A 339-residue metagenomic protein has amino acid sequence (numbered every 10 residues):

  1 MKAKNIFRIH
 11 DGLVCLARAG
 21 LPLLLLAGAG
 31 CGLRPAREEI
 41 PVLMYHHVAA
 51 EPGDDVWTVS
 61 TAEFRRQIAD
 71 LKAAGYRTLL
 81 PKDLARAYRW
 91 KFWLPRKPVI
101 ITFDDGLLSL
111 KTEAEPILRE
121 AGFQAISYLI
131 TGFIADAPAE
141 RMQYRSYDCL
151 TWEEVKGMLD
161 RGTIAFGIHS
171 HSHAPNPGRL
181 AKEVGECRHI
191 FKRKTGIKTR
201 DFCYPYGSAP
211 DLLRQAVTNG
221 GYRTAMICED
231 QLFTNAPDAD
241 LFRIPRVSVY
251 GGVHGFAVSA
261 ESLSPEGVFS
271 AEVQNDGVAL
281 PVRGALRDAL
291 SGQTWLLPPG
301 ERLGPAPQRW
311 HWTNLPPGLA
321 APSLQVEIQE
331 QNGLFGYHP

Functional and structural regions predicted by a protein language model:
M1-V14: N-terminal secretory signal peptides that target proteins for export/translocation
L16, S127-L129, I227-Q231: A generic structural motif
A17-G28: Bacterial N-terminal signal peptides
A27-E38: Bacterial Sec-dependent signal peptides at the C-terminal "C-region" and cleavage site
L33-R34, K91-F92, K156-M158, T234: Short secondary-structure boundary/capping segments
E38-D55, A74, P95-V99, L107-S109 (+5 more regions): Metal-dependent polysaccharide deacetylase catalytic core of the NodB/CE4 family, i.e., the active-site-bearing domain
V59-F92, K192-K194, T218-H254, V258 (+1 more regions): C-terminal domain-boundary segment and adjacent tail
